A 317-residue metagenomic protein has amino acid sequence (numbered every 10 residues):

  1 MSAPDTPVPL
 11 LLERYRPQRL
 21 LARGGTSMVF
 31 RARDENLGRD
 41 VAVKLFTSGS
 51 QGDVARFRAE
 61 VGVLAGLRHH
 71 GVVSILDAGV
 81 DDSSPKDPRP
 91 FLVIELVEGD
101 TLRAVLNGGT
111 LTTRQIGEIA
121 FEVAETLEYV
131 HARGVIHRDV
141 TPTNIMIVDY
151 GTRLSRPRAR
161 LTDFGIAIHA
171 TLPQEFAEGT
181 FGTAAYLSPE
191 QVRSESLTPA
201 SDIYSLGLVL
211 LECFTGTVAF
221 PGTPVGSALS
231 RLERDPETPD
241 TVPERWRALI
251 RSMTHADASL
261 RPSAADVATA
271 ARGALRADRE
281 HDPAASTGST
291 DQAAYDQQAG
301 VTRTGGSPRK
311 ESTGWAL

Functional and structural regions predicted by a protein language model:
P17-G24, V29: Protein kinase glycine-rich loop
T47-G66: AlphaC helix of the eukaryotic protein kinase fold
A78-G79: Activation-segment/catalytic-loop signature of the eukaryotic protein kinase fold
P85-T101, V105: Conserved short submotifs of the Hanks-type protein kinase catalytic core that shape the nucleotide-binding pocket
I119-A120: Activation segment signature within eukaryotic-like protein kinase domains
V123-V135: Protein kinase catalytic-loop region centered on the HRD/HxD motif
D202: Conserved catalytic-loop aspartate of Hanks-type protein kinases
